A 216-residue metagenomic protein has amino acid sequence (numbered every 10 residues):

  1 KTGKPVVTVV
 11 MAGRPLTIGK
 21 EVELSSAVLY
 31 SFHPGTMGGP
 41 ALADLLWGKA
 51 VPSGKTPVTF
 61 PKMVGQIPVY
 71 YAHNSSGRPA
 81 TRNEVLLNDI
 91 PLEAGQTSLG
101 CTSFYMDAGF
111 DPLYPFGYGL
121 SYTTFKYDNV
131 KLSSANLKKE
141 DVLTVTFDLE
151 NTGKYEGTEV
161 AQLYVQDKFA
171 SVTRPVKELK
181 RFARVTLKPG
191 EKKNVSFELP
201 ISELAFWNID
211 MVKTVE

Functional and structural regions predicted by a protein language model:
T2, V9-T158, Y164, I209 (+1 more regions): Secreted, periplasmic, or luminal enzymes acting at the cell surface/secretory milieu
T2-K4, K192: Secondary-structure boundary/capping motif
V10, V165-F169, L199: Short, small-residue-rich loop/turn micro-motifs
G77-T81, K168, K180-A183: Short, intrinsically disordered/low-complexity patches at protein termini and at juxtamembrane boundaries
K154-S171, K177-L179: Short acidic, flexible loop segments centered on an aromatic residue
S171-W207, M211: Intrinsically disordered, low-complexity Pro/Gly/Ser/Thr-rich segments with frequent PxxP/GP/PP motifs and embedded
